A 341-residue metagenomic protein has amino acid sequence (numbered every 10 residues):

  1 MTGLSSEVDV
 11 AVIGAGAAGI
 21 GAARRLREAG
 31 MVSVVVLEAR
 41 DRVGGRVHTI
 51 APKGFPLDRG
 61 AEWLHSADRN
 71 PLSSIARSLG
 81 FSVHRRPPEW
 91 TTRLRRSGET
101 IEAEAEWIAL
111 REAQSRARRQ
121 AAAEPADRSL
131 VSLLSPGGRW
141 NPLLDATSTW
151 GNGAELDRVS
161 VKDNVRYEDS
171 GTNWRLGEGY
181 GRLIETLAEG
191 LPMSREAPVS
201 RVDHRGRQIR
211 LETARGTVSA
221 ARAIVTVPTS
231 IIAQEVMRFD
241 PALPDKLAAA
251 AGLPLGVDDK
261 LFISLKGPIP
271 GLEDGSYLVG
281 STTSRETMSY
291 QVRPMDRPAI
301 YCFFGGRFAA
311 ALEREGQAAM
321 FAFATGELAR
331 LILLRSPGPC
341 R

Functional and structural regions predicted by a protein language model:
M1-R341: FAD-dinucleotide binding site
